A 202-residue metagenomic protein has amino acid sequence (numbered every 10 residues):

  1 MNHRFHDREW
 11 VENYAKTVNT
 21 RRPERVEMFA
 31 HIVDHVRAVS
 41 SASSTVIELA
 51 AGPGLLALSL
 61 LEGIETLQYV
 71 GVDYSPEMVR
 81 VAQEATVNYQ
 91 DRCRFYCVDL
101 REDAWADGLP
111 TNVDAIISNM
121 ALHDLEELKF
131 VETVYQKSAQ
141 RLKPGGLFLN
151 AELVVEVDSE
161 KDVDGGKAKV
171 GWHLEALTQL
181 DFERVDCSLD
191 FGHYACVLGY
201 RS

Functional and structural regions predicted by a protein language model:
M1-S40: Conserved class I S-adenosyl-L-methionine
P53-I64: Conserved SAM-binding loop of SAM-dependent methyltransferases across substrates and taxa, primarily the Class I
S75-E77: Conserved SAM/SAH-binding beta-strand->alpha-helix loop
A82-Q83: Conserved SAM-binding loop
Y89-E102: Conserved SAM-binding strand-loop segment of SAM-dependent methyltransferases
I117: A conserved beta-strand element that flanks and buttresses the S-adenosyl-L-methionine
L125-K137: A short, conserved alpha-helix within the catalytic core of class I
L147-V197: C-terminal alpha-helical "lid/dimerization" subdomain adjacent to the S-adenosyl-L-methionine
